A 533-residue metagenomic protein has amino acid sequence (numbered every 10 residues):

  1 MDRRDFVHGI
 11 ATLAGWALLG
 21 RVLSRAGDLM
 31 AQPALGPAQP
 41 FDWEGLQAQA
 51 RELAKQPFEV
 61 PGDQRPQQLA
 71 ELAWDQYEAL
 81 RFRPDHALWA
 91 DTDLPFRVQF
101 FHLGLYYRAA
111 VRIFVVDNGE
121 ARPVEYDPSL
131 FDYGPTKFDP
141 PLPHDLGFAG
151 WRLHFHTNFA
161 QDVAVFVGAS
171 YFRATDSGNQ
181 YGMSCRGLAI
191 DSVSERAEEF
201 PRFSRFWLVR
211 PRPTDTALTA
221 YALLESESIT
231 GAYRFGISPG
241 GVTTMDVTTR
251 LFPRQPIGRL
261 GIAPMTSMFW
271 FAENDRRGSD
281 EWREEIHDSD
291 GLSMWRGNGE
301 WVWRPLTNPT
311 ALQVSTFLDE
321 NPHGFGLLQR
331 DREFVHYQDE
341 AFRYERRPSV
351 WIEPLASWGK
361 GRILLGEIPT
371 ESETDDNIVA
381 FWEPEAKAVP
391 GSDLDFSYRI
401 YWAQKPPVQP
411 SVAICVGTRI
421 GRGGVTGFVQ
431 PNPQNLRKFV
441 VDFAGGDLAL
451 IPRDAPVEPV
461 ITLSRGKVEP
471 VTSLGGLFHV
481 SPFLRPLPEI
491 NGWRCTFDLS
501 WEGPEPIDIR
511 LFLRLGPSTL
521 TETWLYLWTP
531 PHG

Functional and structural regions predicted by a protein language model:
D5-L29: N-terminal export signals
F58-S194: Solvent-exposed N-terminal domain segments of exported/luminal and surface proteins
D75, G258, I262-F396, Y401-S411: A contiguous, surface-exposed recognition patch within enzymatic or periplasmic domains that forms
R186-P239, L355-E371, D375: Extended, loop-rich substrate-binding clefts of extracytoplasmic carbohydrate-active enzymes
A222-M268: Acidic, contiguous internal or C-terminal segments within carbohydrate-active enzymes that form a structured patch used
E489-T496: Aromatic sugar-binding surface patches on proteins that engage polysaccharides or sugar-phosphate polymers
P506-L515: Short, aromatic- and glycine-rich surface loops/edge beta-strands on solvent-exposed regions
L520-G533: Short beta-strand elements
